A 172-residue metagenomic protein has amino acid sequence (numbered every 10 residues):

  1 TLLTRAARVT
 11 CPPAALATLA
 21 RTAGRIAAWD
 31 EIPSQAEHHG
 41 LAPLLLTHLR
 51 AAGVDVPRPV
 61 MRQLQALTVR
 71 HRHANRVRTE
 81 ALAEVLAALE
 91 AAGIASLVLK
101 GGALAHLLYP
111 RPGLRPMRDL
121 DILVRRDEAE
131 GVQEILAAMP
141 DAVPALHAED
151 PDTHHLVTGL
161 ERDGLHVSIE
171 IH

Functional and structural regions predicted by a protein language model:
T1-R118, V124-H172: Conserved NTP-donor binding/palm subdomain of two-metal-ion nucleotidyltransferases/polymerases, i.e., the charged
